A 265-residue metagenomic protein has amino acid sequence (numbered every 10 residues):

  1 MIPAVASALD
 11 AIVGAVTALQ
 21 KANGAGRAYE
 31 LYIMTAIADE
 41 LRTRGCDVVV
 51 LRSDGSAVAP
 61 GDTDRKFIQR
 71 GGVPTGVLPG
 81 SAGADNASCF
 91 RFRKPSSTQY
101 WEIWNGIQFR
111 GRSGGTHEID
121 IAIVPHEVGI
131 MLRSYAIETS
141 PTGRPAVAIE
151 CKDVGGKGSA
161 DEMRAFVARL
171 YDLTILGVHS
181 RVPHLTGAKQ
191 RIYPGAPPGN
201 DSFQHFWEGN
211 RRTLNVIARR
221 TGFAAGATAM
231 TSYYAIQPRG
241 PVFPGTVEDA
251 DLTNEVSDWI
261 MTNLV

Functional and structural regions predicted by a protein language model:
M1-V13: N-terminal hydrophobic or amphipathic helices/low-complexity stretches enriched in small/hydrophobic/Pro/Gly
G14, A18, A22-G76, G80-A84: Nuclease catalytic cores
G24, A28, Y32, T116 (+3 more regions): Short, well-structured alpha-helical interface segments that form or flank functional binding sites
A36, E118, A165-R169: Alpha-helical scaffold elements adjacent to nucleotide-binding pockets in ATP/GTP-utilizing enzyme cores
V58-R144, G156-K157: Active-site metal-binding core of divalent-cation-utilizing nuclease and nuclease-like domains
V128-G129, E138-Q237: Acidic, metal/cofactor-coordinating or nucleic-acid-engaging core segments within structured domains
P244-V265: C-terminal helix of von Willebrand factor
